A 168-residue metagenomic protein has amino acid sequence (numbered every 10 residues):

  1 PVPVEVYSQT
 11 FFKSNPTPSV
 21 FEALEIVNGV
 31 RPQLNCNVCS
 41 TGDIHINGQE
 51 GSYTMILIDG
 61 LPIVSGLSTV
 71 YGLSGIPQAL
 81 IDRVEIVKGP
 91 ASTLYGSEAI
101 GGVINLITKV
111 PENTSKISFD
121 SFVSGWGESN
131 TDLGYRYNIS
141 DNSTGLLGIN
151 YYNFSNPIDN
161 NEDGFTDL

Functional and structural regions predicted by a protein language model:
P1-K13, D43, G51: N-terminal periplasmic "start-of-domain" segments of outer-membrane beta-barrel proteins
G29-S40, L61, G96-I100: Short, glycine-/polar-rich solvent-exposed loops and beta-turns at beta-strand/coil boundaries
G42, G102, S115-I117, S129-L133: Hydrophobic, lipid-facing positions within transmembrane beta-strands of outer-membrane proteins
D43-H45, L61-K88: Short acidic/polar hinge/loop motifs at secondary-structure boundaries that mediate gating or recognition
G75-S118: A beta-strand signature from Gram-negative outer-membrane beta-barrel systems, especially the internal plug domain
E98-I100, F122, G127-T131: Residues that define the transmembrane beta-barrel architecture of outer-membrane proteins
N105, N113-T114, F122, G134-L168: Periplasmic-side early beta-strands and strand-to-turn transitions of outer-membrane beta-barrels
